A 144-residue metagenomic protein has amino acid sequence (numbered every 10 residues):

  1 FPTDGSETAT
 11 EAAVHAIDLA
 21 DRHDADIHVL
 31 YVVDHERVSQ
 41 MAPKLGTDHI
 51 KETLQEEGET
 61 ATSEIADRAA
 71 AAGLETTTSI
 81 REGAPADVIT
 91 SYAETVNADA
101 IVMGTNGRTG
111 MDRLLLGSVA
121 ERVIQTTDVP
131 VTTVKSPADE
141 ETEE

Functional and structural regions predicted by a protein language model:
F1-A42: Small/aliphatic-rich secondary-structure junction motif
A12-A13, S39-P43, T90-S91, R113-L115 (+1 more regions): Short, well-ordered secondary-structure micro-motifs
H15, T53-I65, V88: Short, solvent-exposed amphipathic alpha-helices that sit in or adjacent to ligand/effector-binding or catalytic
D26-H28, T77-S79, T132: A structural signal for isolated positions on well-ordered beta-strands in alpha/beta enzyme cores
V33-E57, E143-E144: Acidic, proline/glycine-rich short linear motifs
D67-I101, A138-E144: Structural beta-alpha unit
T95-E144: Gly/Ser-rich helix-loop-strand patches that form or flank binding pockets for ribonucleotide-derived cofactors
